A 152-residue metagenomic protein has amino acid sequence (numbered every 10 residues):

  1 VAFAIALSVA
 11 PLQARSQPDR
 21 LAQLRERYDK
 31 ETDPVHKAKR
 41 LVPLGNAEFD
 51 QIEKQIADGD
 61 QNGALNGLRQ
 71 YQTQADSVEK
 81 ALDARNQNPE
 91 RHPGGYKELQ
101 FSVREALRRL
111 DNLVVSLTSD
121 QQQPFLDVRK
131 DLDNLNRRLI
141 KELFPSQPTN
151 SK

Functional and structural regions predicted by a protein language model:
V1-A10: Bacterial N-terminal signal peptides
A14-K152: Long, charged/polar, soluble alpha-helical segments
